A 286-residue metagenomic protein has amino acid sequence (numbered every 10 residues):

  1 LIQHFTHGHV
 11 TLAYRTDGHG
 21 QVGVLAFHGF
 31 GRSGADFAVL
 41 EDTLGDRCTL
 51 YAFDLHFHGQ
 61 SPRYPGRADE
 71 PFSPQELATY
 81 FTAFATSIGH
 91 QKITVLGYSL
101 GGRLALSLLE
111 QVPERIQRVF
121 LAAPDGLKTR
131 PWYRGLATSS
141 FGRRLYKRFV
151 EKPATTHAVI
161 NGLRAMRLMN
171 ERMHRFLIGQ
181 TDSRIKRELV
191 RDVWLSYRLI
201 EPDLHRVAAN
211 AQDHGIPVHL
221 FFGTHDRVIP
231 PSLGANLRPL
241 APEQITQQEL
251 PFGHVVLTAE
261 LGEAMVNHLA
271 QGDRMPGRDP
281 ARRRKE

Functional and structural regions predicted by a protein language model:
T16-R63: Conserved HGGG/HGGXW glycine-rich cap/lid loop of the alpha/beta-hydrolase fold
Y51-L96: Active-site loop/oxyanion-hole signature of alpha/beta-hydrolase fold enzymes
E110, R118-F149: Flexible "cap/lid" loop of the alpha/beta hydrolase fold
E151-Q212: Conserved alpha/beta-hydrolase catalytic His-Asp/Glu region
L204-A208, I216, P230-P239: Short alpha-helix in the alpha/beta-hydrolase fold that links the catalytic acid
H214, L220-F222, D226: Short beta-strand/loop motif that positions the catalytic acidic residue of the alpha/beta-hydrolase fold
T224-I229, V255: Acidic catalytic loop of the alpha/beta-hydrolase fold
L250-E263: Catalytic histidine-centered segment of alpha/beta-hydrolase-like enzymes
